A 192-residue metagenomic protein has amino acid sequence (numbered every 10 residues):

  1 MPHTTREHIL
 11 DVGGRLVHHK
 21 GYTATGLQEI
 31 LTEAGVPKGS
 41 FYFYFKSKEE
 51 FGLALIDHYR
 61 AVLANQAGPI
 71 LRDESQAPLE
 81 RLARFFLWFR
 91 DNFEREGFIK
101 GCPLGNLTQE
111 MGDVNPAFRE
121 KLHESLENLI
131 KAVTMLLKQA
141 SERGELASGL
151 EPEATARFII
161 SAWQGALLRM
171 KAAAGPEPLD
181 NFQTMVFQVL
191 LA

Functional and structural regions predicted by a protein language model:
M1-K20, A24-E33, E50: Basic, helix-initiating cap at the start of DNA-binding domains
G35-F45: Short hydrophobic/aromatic patch on the recognition helix
F45, G52-Y59: Alpha-helical DNA-contacting segments of helix-turn-helix folds
E49-F51, L107: A secondary-structure capping/hinge motif
A54, G68-K100, P152-I159: Hydrophobic alpha-helical connector segments
A64, G68, E80, P116-E142 (+1 more regions): Amphipathic alpha-helical packing segments from all-alpha helical-bundle domains
R81, R95-A117: Amphipathic alpha-helical segments used for helix-helix packing
R84-N92, E127-R143, R157, A162 (+1 more regions): C-terminal peripheral helix-coil segments that are non-catalytic and often amphipathic
